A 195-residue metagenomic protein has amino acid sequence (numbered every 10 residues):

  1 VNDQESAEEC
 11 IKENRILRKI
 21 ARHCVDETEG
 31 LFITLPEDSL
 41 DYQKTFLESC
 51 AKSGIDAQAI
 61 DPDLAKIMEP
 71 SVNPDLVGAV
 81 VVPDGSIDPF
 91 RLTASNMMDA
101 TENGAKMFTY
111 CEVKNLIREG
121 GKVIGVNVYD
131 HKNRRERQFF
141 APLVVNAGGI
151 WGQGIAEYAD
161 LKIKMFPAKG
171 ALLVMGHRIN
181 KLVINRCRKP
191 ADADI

Functional and structural regions predicted by a protein language model:
V1-M68: Dinucleotide-binding Rossmann-like beta1-alpha1 core, especially the glycine-rich loop that anchors the ADP
R18-E27, Q138-P142, N146-I195: Active-site substrate-recognition segment that forms the wall of the catalytic cavity or substrate channel
V25, V72-D75: Short, flexible turn/loop "capping" segments at secondary-structure junctions
F32-T34, V81, N127, V174: Short, well-ordered beta-strand micro-motif
S39, D88, R134, W151-G152 (+1 more regions): Glycine-rich nucleotide phosphate-binding loop and flanking beta-alpha elements of Rossmann-like dinucleotide-binding
Q58-D61, M107-T109, N146: General beta-strand structural signal in soluble alpha/beta enzymes
A79-L143: Helical element adjacent to the flavin cofactor pocket in flavoenzyme catalytic cores
